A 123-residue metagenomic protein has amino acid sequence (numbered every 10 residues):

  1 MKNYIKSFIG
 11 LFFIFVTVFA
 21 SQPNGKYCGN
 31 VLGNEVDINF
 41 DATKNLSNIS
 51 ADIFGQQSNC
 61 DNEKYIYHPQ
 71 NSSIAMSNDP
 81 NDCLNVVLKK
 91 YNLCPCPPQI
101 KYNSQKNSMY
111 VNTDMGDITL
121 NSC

Functional and structural regions predicted by a protein language model:
Y4-A20: Cleavable N-terminal signal peptides of Sec/SRP-targeted secreted and luminal proteins
A20-P23, N62-K64, H68-N71, S104-C123: Edge beta-strand at a domain terminus
S21-V36: Tryptophan-anchored aromatic micro-motifs
Y27-V31, S50-A51, L88, V111-N112: Short beta-strand segments that buttress and anchor functional surface loops
V31-G33, K44, S104, T113: A generic beta-sheet turn/junction motif
G33, I53-K106: Contiguous, well-ordered beta-strand patches that form the walls/edges of small beta-barrel/beta-sandwich domains
N39-Q57: Short, flexible N-terminal segments of the mature chain
T43-I49, S72-M76, N107-V111: Hydrophobic residues embedded in beta-strands of well-ordered beta-sheets
